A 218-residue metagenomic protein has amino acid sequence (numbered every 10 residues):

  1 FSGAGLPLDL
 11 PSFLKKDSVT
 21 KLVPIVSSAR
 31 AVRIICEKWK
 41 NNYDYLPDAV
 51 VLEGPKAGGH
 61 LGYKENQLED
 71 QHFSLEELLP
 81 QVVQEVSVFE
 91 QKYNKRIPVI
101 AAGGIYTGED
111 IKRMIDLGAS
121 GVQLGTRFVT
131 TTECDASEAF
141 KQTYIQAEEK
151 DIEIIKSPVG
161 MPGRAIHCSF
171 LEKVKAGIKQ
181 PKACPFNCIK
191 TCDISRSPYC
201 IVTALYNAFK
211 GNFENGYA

Functional and structural regions predicted by a protein language model:
F1, A101-A102: Residue-level marker of alpha-helix boundaries and capping positions
F1-Y93: Active-site entrance/lid segments in N-terminal catalytic domains of soluble metabolic enzymes
A57-I100, Y106-A218: Conserved active-site-proximal phosphate/metal-binding subdomains
